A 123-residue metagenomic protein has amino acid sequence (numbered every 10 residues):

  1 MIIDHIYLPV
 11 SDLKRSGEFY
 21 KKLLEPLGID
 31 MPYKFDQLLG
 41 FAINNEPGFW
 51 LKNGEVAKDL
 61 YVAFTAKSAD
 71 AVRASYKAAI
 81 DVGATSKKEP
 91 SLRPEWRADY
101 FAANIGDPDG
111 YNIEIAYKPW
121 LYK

Functional and structural regions predicted by a protein language model:
M1, N53-V56: Short, flexible turn/loop "capping" segments at secondary-structure junctions
M1-G17, V62, P119-K123: N-terminal beta-strand motif that seeds the catalytic metal site of vicinal oxygen chelate
Y7-P47: Core segments of cupin and vicinal oxygen chelate
S11-L13, F64-D109: Vicinal oxygen chelate
P32, K88, Y117-L121: Ligand-binding pocket scaffold of soluble enzyme catalytic domains
F41-N45, N53-G54, I105-P108: Active-site beta-strand termini and strand-to-loop segments that position acidic
K52, R97-A98, N104, A116-Y122: Short beta->alpha transition motifs characteristic of CBS
N112: Glycine-rich acetyl-CoA-binding "A-motif" of GNAT/NAT acetyltransferases
